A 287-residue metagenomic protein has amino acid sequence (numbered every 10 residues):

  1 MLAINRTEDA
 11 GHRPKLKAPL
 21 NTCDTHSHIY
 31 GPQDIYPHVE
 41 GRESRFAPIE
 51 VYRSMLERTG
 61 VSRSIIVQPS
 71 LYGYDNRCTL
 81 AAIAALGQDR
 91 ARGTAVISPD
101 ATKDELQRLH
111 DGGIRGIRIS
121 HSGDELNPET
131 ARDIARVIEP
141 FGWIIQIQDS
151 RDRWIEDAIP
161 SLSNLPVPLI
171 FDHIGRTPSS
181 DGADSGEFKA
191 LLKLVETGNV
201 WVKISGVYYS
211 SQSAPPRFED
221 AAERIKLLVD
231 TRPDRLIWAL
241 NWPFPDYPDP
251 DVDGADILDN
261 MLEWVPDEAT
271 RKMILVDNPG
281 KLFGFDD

Functional and structural regions predicted by a protein language model:
M1-N21, R45-R63, P233-R235, D249-D287: Mid-to-C-terminal alpha-helical segments outside catalytic/metal-binding sites
L2-T7, G73-R153, D157-P160, K203-S210 (+1 more regions): Active-site gating/metal-coordination segments in enzymes
A3, P128-W238, P248: Catalytic pocket-lining loop regions of alpha/beta-barrel enzymes, especially the amidohydrolase/enolase/GH5 lineages
T22-S27, S64-V67, A91-A95, I117-I119 (+4 more regions): Hydrophobic faces of well-ordered beta-strands that scaffold small-molecule active sites in alpha/beta enzyme cores
H26, L56, T79, L109 (+7 more regions): Conserved, mostly hydrophobic/aromatic
I29-H38: Short glycine-rich His-centered loop
P37-R45, E50-Y72, R90-V96, I114-I119 (+1 more regions): Divalent metal-dependent hydrolysis catalytic cores, especially in the metallo-beta-lactamase
N76-A91, R224-V229, D253-W264: Short, electropositive alpha-helical surface patch
